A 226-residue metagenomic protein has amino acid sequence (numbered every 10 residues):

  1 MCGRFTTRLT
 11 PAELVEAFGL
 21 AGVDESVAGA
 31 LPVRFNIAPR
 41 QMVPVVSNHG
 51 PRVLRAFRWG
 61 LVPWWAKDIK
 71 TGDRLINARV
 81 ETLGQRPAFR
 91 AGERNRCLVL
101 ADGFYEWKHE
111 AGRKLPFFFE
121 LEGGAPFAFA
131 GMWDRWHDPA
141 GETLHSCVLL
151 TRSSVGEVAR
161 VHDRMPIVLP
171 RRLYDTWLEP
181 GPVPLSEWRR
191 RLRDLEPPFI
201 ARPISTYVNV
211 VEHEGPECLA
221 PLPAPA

Functional and structural regions predicted by a protein language model:
M1-A226: Short linear sequence motif anchored by a di-proline
